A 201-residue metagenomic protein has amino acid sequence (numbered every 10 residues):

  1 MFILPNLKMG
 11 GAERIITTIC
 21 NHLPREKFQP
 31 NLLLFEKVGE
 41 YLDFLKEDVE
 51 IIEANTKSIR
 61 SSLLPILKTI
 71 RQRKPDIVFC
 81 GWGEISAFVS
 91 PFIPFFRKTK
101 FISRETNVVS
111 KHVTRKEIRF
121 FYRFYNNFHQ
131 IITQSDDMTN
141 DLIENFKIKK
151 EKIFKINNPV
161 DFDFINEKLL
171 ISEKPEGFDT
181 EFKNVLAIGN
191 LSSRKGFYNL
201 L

Functional and structural regions predicted by a protein language model:
M1-L201: Membrane-interface segments of envelope glycosyltransferases acting on lipid-linked substrates or membrane lipids
